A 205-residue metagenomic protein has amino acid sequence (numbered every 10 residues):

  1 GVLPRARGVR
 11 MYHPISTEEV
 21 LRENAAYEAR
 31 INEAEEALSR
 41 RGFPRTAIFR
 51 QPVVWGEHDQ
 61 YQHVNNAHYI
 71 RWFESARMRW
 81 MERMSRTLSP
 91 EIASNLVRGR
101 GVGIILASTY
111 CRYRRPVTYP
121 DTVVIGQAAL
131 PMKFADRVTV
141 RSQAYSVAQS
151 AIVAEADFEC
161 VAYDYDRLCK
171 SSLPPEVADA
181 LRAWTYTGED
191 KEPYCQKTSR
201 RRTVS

Functional and structural regions predicted by a protein language model:
R5-T122, L130-S205: Terminal targeting signals and extreme-terminal segments of soluble enzymes
